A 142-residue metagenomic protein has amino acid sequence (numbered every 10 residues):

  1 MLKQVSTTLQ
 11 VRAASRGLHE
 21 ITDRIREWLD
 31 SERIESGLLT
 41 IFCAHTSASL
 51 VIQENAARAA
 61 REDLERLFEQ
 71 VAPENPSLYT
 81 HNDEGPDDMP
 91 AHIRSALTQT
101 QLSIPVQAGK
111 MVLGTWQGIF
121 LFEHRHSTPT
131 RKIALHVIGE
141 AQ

Functional and structural regions predicted by a protein language model:
M1-Q142: Active-site histidine-anchored catalytic micro-motif
